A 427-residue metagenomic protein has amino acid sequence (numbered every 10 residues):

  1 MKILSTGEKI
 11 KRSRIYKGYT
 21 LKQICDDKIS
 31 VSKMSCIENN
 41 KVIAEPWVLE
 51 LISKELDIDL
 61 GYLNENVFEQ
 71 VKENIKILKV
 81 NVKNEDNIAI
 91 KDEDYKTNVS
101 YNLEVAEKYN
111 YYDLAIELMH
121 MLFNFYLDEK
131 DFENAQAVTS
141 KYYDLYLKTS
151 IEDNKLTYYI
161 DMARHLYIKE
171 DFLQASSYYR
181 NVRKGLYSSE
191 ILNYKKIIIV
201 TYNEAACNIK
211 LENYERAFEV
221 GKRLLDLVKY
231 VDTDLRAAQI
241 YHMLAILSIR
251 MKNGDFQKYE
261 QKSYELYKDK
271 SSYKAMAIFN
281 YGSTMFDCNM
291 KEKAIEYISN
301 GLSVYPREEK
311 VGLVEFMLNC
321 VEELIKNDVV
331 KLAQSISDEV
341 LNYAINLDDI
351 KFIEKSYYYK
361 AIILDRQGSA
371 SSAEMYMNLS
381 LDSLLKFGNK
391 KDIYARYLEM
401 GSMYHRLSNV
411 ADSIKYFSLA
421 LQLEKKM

Functional and structural regions predicted by a protein language model:
M1-Y16: A short, Lys/Arg-rich alpha-helix, primarily the initiator
K17-C36: Short alpha-helical DNA-recognition segment
E45-Y62: DNA major-groove recognition helix of helix-turn-helix/homeodomain DNA-binding modules
D57-N74: Short C-terminal boundary/hinge segments that cap the last helix of small helical domains
V71, Y111-I116, S150-T157, I191-I199 (+6 more regions): Alpha-solenoid helical repeat architecture
I77-A89, E117-E129, T157-E170, I199-L211 (+5 more regions): Tandem amphipathic alpha-helical repeat scaffolds
D86-Y101, L127-K141, E170-K184, E212-R223 (+4 more regions): Helix-turn-helix repeat elements of alpha-solenoid scaffolds
S100-E107, S140-L147, R180-E190, E219-D232 (+6 more regions): Amphipathic alpha-helical segments of tetratricopeptide repeats
